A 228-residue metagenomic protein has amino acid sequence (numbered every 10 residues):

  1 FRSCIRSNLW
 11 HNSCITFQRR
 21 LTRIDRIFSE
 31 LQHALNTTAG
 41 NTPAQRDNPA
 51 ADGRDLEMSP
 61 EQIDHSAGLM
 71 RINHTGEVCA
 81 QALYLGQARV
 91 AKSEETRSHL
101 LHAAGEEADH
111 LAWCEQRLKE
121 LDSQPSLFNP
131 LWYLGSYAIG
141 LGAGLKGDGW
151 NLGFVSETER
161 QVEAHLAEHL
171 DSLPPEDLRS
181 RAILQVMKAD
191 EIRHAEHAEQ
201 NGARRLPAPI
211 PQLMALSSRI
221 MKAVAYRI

Functional and structural regions predicted by a protein language model:
T16-I228: Non-heme di-metal
